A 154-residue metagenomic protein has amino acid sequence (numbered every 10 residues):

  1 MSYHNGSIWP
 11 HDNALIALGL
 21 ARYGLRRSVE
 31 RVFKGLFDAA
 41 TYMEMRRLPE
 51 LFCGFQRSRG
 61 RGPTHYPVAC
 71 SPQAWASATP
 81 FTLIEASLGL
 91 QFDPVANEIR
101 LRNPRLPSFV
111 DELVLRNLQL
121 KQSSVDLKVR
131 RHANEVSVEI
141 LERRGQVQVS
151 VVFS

Functional and structural regions predicted by a protein language model:
S2-V114, L118-D126, R130-H132: C-terminal capping/lid segments that line or modulate ligand- or cofactor-binding pockets
L113-R116, D126-S154: Catalytic-core signal marking the mid-to-C-terminal active-site face
